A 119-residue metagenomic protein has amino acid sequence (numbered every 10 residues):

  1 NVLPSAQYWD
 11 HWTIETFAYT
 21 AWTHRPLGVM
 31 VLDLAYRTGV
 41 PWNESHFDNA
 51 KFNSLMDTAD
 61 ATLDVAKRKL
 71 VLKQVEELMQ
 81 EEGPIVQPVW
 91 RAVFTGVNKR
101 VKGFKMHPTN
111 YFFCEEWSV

Functional and structural regions predicted by a protein language model:
N1-P4: Short beta-strand-to-loop elements that line the ligand-binding cleft of bilobed periplasmic-binding protein-like
Y8-V119: Detector for C-terminal structural segments
